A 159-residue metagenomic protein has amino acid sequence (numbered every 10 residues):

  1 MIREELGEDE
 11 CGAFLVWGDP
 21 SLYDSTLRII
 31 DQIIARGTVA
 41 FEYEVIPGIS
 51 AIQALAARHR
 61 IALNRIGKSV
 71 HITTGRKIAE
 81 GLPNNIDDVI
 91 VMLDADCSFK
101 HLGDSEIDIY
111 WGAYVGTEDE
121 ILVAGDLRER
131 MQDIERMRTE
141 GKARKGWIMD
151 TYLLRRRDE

Functional and structural regions predicted by a protein language model:
M1-E42, V123-D133, K142-A143, M149-E159: Class I S-adenosyl-L-methionine
C11, A62, D108: Residue-level detector of anion-binding/catalytic polar loops
G18-I86, K142-G146: Class I SAM-dependent methyltransferase SAM-binding "motif I" and its flanking Rossmann-like core
L82-E159: A contiguous loop/helix-start segment that scaffolds small-molecule binding in enzyme catalytic cores
